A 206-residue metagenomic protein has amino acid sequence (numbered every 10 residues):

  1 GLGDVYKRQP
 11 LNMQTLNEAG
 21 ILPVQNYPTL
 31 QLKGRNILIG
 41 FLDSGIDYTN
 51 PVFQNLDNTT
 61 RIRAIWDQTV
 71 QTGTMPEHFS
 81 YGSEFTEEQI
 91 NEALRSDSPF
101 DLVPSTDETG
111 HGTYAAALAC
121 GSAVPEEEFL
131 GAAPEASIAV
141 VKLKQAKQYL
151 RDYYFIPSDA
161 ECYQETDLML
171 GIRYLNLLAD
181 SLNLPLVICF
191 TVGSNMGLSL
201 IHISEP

Functional and structural regions predicted by a protein language model:
L2-Y6, E205-P206: Short, small-residue-biased leader/transition segments that mark boundaries at the very start of proteins
D4-T29: Autoinhibitory N-terminal propeptides
Q9, T15, V70, A179 (+1 more regions): Low-complexity, compositionally biased segments
G20, D167-R173: Von Willebrand factor
P28-T166, L182-V187, G197: Subtilisin-like serine protease catalytic core
A116-V124, G171-N176, S204: Short, well-ordered amphipathic alpha-helices
I172-S199: Short acidic, glycine-rich surface-loop motifs adjacent to enzyme active sites
